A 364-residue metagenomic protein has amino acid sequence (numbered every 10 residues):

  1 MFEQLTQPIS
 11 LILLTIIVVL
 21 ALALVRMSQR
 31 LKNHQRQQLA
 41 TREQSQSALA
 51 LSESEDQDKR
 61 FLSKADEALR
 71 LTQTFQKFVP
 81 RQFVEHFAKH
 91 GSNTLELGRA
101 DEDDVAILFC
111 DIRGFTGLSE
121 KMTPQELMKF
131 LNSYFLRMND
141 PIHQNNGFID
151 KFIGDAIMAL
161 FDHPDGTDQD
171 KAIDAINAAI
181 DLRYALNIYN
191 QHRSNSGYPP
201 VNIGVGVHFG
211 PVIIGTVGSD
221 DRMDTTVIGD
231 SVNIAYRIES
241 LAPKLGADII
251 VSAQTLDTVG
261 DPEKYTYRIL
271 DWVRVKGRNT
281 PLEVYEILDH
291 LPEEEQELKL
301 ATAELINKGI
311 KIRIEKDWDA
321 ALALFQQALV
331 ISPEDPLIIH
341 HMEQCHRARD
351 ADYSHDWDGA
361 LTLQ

Functional and structural regions predicted by a protein language model:
Q7-P8, I12, I16-V19, S28-E102: Regulatory cytosolic signal-relay segments
S28, L131-G147, H163-V205, D230-L241 (+1 more regions): Alpha-helical scaffold within the catalytic cores of cyclic-nucleotide enzymes
L69-T72, Q76, T94-N177, T225: Catalytic NTP-binding/metal-coordinating core of nucleotidyl cyclase/transferase enzymes
L160-D170, V205-M223, A242-L245, L288-L291: Catalytic strand-loop-helix junctions within cyclic-nucleotide turnover domains
H208-F209, V217, D230-A253: Catalytic/regulatory signature loops of cyclic-dinucleotide turnover enzymes and related class III nucleotidyl cyclases
V212, P243-K311, E315-W318, Q326-Q327 (+2 more regions): Cytosolic regulatory/linker segments at or just downstream of nucleotide-handling modules in signal-transduction
S354-Q364: Intrinsically disordered, low-complexity, charge-biased linker/tail regions
